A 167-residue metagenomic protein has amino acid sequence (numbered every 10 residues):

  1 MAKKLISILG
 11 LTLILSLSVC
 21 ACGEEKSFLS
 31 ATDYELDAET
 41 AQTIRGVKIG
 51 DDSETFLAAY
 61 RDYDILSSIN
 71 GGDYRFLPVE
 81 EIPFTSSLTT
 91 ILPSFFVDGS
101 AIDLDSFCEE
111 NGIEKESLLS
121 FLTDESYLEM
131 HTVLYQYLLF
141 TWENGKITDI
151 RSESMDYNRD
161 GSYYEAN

Functional and structural regions predicted by a protein language model:
M1-L9: Bacterial N-terminal signal peptides that target proteins for export
S18-A21: C-terminal motif of bacterial Sec signal peptides marking the signal peptidase cleavage site
G23-E25: Bacterial signal peptide processing site
S27-F28, T32-D37, Q42, K48-N167: A cross-family detector of function-defining hotspots
